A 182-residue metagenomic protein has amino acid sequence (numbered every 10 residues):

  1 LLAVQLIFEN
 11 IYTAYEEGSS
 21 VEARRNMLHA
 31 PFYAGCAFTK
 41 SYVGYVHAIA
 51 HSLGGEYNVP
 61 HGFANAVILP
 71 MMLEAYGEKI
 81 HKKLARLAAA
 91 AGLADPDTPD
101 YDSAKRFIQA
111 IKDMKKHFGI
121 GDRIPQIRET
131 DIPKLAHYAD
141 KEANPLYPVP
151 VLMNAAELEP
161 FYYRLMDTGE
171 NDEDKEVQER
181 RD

Functional and structural regions predicted by a protein language model:
L1-A110: Active-site segments that bind and position negatively charged phosphate/pyrophosphate groups
L84, A94-D182: C-terminal charged capping/lid subdomain of soluble metabolic enzymes
